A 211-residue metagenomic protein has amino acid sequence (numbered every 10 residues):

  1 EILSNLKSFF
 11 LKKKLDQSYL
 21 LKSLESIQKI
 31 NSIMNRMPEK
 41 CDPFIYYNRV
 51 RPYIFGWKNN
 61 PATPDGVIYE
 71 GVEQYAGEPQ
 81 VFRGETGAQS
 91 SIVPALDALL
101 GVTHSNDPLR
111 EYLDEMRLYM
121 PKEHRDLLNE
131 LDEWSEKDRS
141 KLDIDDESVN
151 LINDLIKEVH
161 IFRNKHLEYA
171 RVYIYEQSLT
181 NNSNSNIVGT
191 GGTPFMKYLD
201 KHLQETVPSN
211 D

Functional and structural regions predicted by a protein language model:
E1-D211: Surface-exposed peri-terminal alpha-helical interaction modules
